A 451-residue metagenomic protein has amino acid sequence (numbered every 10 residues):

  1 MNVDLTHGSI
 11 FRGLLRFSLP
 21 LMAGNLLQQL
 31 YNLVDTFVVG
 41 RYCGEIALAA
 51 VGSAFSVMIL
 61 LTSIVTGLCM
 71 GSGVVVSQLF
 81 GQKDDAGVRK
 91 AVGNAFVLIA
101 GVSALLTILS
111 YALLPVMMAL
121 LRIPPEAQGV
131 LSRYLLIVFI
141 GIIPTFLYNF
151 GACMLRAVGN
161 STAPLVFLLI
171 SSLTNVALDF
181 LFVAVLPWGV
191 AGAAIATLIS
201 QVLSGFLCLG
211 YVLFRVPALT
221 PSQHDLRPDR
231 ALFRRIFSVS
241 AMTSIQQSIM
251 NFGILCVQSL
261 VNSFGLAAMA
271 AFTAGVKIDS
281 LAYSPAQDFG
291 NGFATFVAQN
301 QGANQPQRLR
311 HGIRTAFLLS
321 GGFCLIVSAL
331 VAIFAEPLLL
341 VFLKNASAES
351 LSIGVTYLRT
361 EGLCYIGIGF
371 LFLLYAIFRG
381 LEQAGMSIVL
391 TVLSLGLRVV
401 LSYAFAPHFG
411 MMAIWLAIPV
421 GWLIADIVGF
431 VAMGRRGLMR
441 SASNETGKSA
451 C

Functional and structural regions predicted by a protein language model:
M1-S18, V76-G141, V185-A241, V297-C364 (+1 more regions): Short alpha-helical transmembrane segments in multi-pass integral membrane proteins
H7, F11-L30, V34, V57-I64 (+7 more regions): Residue-level signal for short hydrophobic patches within transmembrane helices of multi-pass membrane transporters
R16-D35, I137, Y148, S171 (+4 more regions): Transmembrane helical elements of multi-pass membrane transporters/channels
L26, L30-L48, M118-P125, L181-W188 (+6 more regions): Helix-terminus/linker motif at the lipid-water interface of multi-pass membrane proteins
V39-I59, E126-V130, V190-A191, L232-V239 (+5 more regions): Interfacial/gating helices of multi-pass transporter permease domains
L48-I108, T145-P164, A271-A335, I368-E382 (+1 more regions): Small-residue-rich hydrophobic transmembrane alpha-helices
L60-S63, T107, N175-F180, G205-L209 (+4 more regions): Hydrophobic transmembrane alpha-helices of multi-pass small-molecule transporters
C69, I137-R156, P164-S172, A193-F206 (+4 more regions): Short runs within selected transmembrane alpha-helices of multi-pass transporters and secretion channels
